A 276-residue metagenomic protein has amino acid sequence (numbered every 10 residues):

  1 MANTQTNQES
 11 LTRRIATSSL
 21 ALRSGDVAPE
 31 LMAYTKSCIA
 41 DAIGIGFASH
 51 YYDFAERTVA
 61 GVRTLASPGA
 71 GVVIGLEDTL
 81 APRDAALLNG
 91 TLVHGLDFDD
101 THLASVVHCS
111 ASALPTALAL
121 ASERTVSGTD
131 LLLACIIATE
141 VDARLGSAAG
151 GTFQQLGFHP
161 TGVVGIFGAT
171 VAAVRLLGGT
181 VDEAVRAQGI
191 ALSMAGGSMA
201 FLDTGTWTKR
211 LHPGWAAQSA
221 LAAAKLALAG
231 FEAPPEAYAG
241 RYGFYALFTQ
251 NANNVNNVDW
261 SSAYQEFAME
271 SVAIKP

Functional and structural regions predicted by a protein language model:
A2-A273: N-terminal core-entry segment
